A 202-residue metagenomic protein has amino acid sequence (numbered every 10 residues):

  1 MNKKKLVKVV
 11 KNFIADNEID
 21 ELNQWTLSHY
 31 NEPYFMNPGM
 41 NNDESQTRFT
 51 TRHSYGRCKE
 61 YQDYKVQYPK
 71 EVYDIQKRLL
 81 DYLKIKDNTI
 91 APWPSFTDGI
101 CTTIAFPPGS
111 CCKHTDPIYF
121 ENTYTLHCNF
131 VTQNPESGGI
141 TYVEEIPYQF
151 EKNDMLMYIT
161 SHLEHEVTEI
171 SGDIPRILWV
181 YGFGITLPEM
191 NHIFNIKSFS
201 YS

Functional and structural regions predicted by a protein language model:
M1-P92: Non-heme Fe(II)/2-oxoglutarate
V10, W25, A105-P107, E144 (+1 more regions): A structural detector for beta-sheet-dominated domains
F13, P117, E144-I146: Secondary-structure transition/turn motif
T89-T97, C112: Long amphipathic N-terminal alpha/beta scaffold segment
P94-S95, F120-Y124: A short catalytic or substrate-binding loop motif that flags glycine-/basic-rich loops and adjacent residues that bind
C101-E121: Conserved short histidine dyad/triad with adjacent acidic residue
Y124, C128-F130, P135-S202: Catalytic core of Fe(II)/2-oxoglutarate
